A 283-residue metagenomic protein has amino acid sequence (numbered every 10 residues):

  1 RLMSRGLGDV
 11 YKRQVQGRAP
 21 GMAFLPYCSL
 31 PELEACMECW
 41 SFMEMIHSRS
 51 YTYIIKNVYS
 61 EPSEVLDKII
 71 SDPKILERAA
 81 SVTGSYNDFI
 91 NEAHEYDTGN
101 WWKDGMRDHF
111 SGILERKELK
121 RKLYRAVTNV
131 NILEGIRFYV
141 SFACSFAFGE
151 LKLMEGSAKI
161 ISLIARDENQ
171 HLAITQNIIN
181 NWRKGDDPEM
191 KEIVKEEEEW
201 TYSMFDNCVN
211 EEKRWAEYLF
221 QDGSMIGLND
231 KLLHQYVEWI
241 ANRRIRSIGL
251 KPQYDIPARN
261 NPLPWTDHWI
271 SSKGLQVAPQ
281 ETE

Functional and structural regions predicted by a protein language model:
R1-Y11: Single conserved hydrophobic/aromatic residue that forms the stacking wall/gate of nucleotide- or nucleobase-binding
M3, S157, H171-I174, E197 (+2 more regions): Alpha-helical interaction elements in eukaryotic regulators
D9, R13-G17, W40-Y51, I55 (+5 more regions): Alpha-helical transition-metal enzyme core signature, strongest for iron centers
M22-R107: Long, hydrophobic, well-ordered secondary-structure blocks that form the structural core and pocket-lining surfaces
A23-A35, K56-L66, I113-R125, A143-L163 (+2 more regions): Inter-helical turn/loop segments and adjacent helix faces that build the functional surface of alpha-helical bundle
K68-L151, N169: All-alpha helical catalytic cores of prenyl diphosphate-utilizing isoprenoid enzymes
D187-E283: Extended, helix-rich structural scaffolds rather than catalytic motifs
